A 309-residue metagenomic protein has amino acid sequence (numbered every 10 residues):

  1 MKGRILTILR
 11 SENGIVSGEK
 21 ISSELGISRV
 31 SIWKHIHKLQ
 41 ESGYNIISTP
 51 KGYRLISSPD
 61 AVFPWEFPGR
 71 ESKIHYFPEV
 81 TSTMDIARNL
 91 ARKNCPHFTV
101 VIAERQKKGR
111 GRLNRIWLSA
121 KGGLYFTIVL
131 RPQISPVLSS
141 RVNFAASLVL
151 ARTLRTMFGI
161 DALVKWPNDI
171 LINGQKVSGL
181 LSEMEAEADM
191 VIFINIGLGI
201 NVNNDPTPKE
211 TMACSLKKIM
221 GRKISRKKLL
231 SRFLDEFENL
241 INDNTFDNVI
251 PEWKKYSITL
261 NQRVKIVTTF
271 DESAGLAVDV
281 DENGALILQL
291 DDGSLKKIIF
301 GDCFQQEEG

Functional and structural regions predicted by a protein language model:
M1-S28, E41, I134-P136, S140 (+2 more regions): Long, positively charged amphipathic alpha-helical accessory segments at protein N-termini or as interdomain linkers
K2-R155: N-terminal lobe of the biotin/lipoate ligase/transferase fold
I47, A162-L163: A local structural micro-motif
T49, C95-H97, W166, Q175 (+1 more regions): Short, basic and Ser/Thr-rich N-terminal targeting/leader segments
P78, V164-W166: Short loop/edge segments at beta-strand edges and connector loops that shape dinucleotide/nucleotide cofactor-binding
